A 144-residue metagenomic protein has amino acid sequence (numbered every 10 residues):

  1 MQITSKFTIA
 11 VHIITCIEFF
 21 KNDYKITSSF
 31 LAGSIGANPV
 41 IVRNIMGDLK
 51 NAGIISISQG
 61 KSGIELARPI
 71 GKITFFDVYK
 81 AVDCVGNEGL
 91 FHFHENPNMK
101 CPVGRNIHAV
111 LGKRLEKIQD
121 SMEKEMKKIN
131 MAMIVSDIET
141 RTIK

Functional and structural regions predicted by a protein language model:
M1-I14: Short alpha-helical segments that sit at the start of domains
I14-K21: Short helix-to-turn junction characteristic of helix-turn-helix DNA-binding domains, especially the helix
I26-G36: A short alpha-helical element within helix-turn-helix/winged-helix DNA-binding domains across DNA-binding proteins
N38-I41: Short coil turns linking two alpha-helices in DNA-binding domains
M46-A52: Basic amphipathic alpha-helical segments that dock to polyanions
A52-A67: Beta-hairpin "wing" of winged helix-turn-helix
I70-N96: Conserved segment of winged-helix/HTH DNA-binding domains
H92-K144: C-terminal regulatory/oligomerization modules of transcriptional regulators
